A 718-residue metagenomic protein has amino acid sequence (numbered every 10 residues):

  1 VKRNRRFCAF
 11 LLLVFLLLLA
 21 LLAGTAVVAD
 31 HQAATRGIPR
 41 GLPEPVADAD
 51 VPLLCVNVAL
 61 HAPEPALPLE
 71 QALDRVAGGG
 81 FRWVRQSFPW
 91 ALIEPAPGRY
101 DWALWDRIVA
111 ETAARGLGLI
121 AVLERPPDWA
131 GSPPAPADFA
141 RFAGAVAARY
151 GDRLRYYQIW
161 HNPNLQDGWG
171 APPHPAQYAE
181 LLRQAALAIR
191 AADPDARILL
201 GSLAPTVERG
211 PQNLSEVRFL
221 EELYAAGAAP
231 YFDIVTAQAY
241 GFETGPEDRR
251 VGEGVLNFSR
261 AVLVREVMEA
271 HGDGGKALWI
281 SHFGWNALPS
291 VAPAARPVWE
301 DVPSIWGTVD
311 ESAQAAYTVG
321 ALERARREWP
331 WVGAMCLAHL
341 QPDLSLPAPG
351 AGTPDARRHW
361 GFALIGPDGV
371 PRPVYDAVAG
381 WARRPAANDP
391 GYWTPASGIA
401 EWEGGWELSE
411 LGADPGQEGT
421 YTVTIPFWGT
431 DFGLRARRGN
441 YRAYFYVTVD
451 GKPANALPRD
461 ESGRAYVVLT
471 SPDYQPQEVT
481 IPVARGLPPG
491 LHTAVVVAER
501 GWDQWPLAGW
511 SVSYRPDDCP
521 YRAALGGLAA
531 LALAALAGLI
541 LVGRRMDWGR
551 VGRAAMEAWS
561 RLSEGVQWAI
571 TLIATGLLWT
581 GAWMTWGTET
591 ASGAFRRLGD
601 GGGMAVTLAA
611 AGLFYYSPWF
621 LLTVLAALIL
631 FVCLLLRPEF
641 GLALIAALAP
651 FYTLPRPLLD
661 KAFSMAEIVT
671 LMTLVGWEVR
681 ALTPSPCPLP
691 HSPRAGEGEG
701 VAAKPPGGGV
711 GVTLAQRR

Functional and structural regions predicted by a protein language model:
N4-L11, L19-W83, P95, A110-A114 (+2 more regions): N-terminal carbohydrate-binding accessory modules
C8-L13, A20, G24-A33, A524-P690 (+3 more regions): Transmembrane signal-anchor hairpin modules in multi-pass inner-membrane enzymes, especially those that act on
L18, L22, A26, E44-A47 (+9 more regions): Aromatic-rich peripheral "rim/lid" segments of glycoside hydrolase catalytic domains that contact and position glycan
P52-V58, V84-Q86, L119-L123, R155-I159 (+4 more regions): Hydrophobic faces of well-ordered beta-strands that scaffold small-molecule active sites in alpha/beta enzyme cores
P63-G78, P136-A148, N213-A225, A315-R324: Short, acidic/polar
V76-E208, F242: Substrate-binding cleft and catalytic face of glycoside hydrolase catalytic domains, especially the flexible beta-alpha
P136-A140, H174-T308, S312: Noncatalytic carbohydrate-binding groove/subsite architecture in carbohydrate-active enzymes
G380-R553, L577: Glycan-recognition surfaces in beta-rich domains, encompassing non-catalytic CBMs and lectin-like receptor-binding
